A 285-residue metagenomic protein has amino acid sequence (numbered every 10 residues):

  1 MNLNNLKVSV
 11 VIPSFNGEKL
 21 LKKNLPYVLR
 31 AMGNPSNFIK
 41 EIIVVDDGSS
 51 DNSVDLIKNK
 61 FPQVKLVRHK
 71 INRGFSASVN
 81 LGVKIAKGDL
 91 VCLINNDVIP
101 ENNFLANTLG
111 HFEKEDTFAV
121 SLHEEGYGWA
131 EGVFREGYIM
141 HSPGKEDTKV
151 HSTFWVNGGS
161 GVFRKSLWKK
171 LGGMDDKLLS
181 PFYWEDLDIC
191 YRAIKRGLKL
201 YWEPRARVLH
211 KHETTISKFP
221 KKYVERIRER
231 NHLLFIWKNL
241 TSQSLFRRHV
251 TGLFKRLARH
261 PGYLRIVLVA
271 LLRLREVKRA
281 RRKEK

Functional and structural regions predicted by a protein language model:
G17-M32: Short, well-formed alpha-helical segments that are part of the catalytic scaffolds of diverse glycosyltransferases
Y27, D46-D55, I71, I99: A conserved acidic beta->alpha catalytic loop
H69-A86, N96: Glycine-rich, basic loop-to-helix element that forms the pyrophosphate-binding segment of sugar-nucleotide handling
V91: Short aromatic/hydrophobic "clamp" motif used to bind/position activated sugar donors
V98-V133: Conserved donor NDP-sugar-binding/catalytic core segment of glycosyltransferases
L122, F134-F154: Short, flexible, basic/aromatic active-site loop/helix in glycosyltransferases
F154-G172, K177-L209: A short, conserved alpha-helix in the catalytic core of glycosyltransferases
Y223, I227, T241-K285: Non-catalytic, C-terminal membrane-associated alpha-helical segments of glycosyltransferases
